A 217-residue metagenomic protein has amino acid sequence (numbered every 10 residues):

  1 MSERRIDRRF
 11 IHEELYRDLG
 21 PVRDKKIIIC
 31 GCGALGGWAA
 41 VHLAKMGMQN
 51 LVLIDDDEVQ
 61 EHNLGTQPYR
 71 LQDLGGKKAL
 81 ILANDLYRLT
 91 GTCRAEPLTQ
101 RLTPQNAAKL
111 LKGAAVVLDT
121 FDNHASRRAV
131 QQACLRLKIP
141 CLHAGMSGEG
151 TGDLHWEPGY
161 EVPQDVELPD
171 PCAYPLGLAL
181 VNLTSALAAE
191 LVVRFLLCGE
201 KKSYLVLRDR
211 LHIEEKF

Functional and structural regions predicted by a protein language model:
M1-I28, G145: N-terminal charged helix/coil linker that caps or initiates catalytic domains
E3, K26, K109-V116, T120-F217: Glycine-rich phosphate/adenylate-binding loop
I29-C32, L53: Hydrophobic Val/Ile/Leu positions in short beta-strands of Rossmann-like dinucleotide-binding domains
L35-G36: Hydrophobic/small residue at the entry helix of a nucleotide-binding pocket
A39-A40, L82: Hydrophobic residues within alpha-helices that form the first helical element adjacent to the glycine-rich loop
L43: Aromatic pocket-lining residues of Rossmann-like dinucleotide-binding sites
N50-T90: Glycine-rich phosphate-binding loop and adjoining beta1-alpha1-beta2 segment of Rossmann-like nucleotide-binding folds
K77-V116, F121-R127: A structured beta-alpha segment of the ubiquitous adenosine-cofactor-binding alpha/beta core
